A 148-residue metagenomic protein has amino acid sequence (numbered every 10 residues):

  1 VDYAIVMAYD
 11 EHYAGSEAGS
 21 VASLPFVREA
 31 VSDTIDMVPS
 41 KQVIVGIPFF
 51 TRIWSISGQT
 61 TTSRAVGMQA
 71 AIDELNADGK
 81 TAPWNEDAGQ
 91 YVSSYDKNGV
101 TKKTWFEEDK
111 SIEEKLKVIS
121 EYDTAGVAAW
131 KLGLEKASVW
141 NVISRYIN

Functional and structural regions predicted by a protein language model:
V1-L75: Substrate-binding surface in catalytic domains of secreted glycosidases
G15-V21, T101-W105, A129: Second-shell loop/turn segments in exported
V21-R28, F106-E113, L134: Soluble non-cytosolic domains of exported or imported proteins
V27-I35, L116, W140-S144: Generic structural signal for well-ordered alpha-helices, preferentially at hydrophobic/aromatic core positions
D36-P39, D96-N98, S120-Y122: Extracellular/periplasmic catalytic domains that process cell-envelope and extracellular macromolecules
I47-V118, V139, I147: Glycan-binding loop/region signatures in secreted carbohydrate-active enzymes
E113-A129, L134-E135: Conserved, well-ordered alpha-helix/loop/beta-strand core segments that scaffold catalytic motifs
W130-N148: A recurrent domain-boundary module in secreted/ectodomain proteins
